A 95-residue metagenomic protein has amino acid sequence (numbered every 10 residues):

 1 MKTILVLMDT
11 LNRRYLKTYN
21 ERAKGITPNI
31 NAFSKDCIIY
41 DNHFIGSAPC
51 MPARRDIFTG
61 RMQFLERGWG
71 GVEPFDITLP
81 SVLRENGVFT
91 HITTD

Functional and structural regions predicted by a protein language model:
M1-D95: Formylglycine-dependent sulfatase
